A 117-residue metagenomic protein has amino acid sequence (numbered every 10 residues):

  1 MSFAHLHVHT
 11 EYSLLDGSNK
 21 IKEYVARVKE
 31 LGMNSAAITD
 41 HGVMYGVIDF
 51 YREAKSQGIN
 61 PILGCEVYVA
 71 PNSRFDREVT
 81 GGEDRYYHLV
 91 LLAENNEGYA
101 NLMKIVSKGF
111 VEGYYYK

Functional and structural regions predicted by a protein language model:
M1-K117: Phosphodiester-processing cores and adjacent nucleic acid-binding clamps
